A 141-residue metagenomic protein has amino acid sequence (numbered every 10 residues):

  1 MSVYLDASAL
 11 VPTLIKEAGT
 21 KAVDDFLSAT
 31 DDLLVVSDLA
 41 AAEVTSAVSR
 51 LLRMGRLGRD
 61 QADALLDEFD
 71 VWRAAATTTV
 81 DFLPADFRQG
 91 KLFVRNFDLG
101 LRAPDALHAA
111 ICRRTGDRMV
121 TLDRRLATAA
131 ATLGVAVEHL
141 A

Functional and structural regions predicted by a protein language model:
M1-A40, L51-D67, L133: Short, well-structured N-terminal submotif of metal-dependent ribonuclease cores
S2, V71, A109, R113-A141: Acidic, PIN/NYN-like endoribonuclease modules and their adjacent C-terminal/linker elements
S8, V48, K91, R113 (+1 more regions): Residues within alpha-helical segments
V44: Entry/capping segment at the start of metal-dependent catalytic domains with acidic active-site entry clusters
V48-L83, F87-R95: Active-site-proximal, substrate-binding regions of enzyme catalytic domains and RNA-binding/basic surfaces
A75-R125: Active-site neighborhoods of divalent-metal-dependent phosphate/nucleic-acid chemistry enzymes
